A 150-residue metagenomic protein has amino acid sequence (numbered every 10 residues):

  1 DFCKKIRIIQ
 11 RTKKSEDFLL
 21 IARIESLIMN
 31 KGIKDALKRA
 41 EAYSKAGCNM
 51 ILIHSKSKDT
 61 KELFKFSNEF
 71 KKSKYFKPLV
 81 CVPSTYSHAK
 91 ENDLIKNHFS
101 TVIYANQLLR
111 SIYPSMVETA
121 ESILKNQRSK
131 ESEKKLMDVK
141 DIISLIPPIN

Functional and structural regions predicted by a protein language model:
D1-Y104, S111-E121: Alpha/beta enzyme core
Q107-N150: Extended, intrinsically disordered, low-complexity segments
